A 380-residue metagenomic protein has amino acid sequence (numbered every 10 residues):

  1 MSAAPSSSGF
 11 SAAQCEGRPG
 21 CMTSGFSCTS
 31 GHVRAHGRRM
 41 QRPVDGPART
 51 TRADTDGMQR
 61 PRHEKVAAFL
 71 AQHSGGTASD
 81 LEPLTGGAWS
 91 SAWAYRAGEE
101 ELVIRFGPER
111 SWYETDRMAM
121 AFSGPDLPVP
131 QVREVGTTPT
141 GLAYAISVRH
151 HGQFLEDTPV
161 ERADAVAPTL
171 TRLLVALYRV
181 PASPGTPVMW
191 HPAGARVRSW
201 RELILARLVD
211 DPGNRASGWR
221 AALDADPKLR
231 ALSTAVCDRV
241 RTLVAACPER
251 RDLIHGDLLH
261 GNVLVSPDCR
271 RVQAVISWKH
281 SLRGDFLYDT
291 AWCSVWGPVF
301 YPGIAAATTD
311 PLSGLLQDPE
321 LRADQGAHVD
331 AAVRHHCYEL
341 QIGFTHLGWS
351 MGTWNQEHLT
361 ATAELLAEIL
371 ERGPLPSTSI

Functional and structural regions predicted by a protein language model:
S2-S30: Low-acidity, Ser/Thr- and Arg-rich intrinsically disordered low-complexity segments
V44-P47, T51-T55, A306, I342-I380: ATP/Mg2+ or Mg2+-diphosphate-binding catalytic cores that bind nucleotide phosphates or diphosphates via glycine-rich
Q59-T77, R179-G256, S266-P267, A327 (+2 more regions): An alpha-helical support segment within catalytic cores of ATP-dependent transferases
E82-R198, L203: ATP-binding pocket architecture of kinase catalytic cores
R250-L253, L259-H260, V265-G314: Active-site Asp-x-Gly
Y288-Q325, E339-E357: Active-site activation/catalytic loop segments of kinase-like enzymes and analogous catalytic loops in related
